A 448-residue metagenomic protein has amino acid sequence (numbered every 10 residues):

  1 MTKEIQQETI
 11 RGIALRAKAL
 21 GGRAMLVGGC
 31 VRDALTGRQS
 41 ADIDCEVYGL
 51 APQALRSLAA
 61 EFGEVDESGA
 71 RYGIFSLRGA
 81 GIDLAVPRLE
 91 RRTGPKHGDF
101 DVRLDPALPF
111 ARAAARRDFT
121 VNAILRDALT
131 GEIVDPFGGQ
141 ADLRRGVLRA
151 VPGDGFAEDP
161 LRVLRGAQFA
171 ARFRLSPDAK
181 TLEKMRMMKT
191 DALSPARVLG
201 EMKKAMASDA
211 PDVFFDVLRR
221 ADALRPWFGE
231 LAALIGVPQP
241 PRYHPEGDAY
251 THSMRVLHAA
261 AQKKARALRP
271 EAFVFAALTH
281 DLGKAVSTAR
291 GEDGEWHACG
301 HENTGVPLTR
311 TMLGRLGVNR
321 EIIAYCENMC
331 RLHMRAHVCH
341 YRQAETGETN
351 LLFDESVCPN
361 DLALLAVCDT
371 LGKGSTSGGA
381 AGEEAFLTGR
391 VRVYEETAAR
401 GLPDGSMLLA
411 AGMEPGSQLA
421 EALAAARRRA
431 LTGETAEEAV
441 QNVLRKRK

Functional and structural regions predicted by a protein language model:
M1-K448: Catalytic cores of the polymerase beta-like nucleotidyltransferase superfamily and closely associated nucleotide
